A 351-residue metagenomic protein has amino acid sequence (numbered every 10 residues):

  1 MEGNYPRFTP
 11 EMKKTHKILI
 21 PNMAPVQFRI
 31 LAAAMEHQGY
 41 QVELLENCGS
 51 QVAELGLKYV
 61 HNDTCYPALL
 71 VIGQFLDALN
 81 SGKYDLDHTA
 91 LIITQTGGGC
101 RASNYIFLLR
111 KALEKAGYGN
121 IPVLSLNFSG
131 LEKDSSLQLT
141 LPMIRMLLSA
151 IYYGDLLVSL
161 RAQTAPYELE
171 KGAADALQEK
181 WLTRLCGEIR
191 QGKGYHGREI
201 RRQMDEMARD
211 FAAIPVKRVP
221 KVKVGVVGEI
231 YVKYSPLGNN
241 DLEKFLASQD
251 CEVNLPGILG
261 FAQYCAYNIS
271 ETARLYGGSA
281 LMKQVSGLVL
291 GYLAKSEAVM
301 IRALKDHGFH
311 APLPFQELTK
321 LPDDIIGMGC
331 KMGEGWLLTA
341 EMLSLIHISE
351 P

Functional and structural regions predicted by a protein language model:
M1-S349: An N-terminal assembly and electron-transfer interface module characteristic of large anaerobic redox and radical
